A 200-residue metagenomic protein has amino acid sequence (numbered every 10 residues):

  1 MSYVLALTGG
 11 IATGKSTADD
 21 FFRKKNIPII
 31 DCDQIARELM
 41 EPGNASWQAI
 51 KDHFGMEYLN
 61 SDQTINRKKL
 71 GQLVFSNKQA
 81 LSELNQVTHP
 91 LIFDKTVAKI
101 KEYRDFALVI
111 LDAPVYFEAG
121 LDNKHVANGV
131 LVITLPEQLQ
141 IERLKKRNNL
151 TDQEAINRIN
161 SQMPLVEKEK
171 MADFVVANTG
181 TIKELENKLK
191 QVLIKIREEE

Functional and structural regions predicted by a protein language model:
M1-I27, C32-Q34: Walker A (P-loop) phosphate-binding motif
G14, D33, L84, I110 (+3 more regions): Residue-level signal for inorganic ion chemistry
K25, F54, H125-A127, M171-A172: Short, structured coil segments at secondary-structure junctions
P28, Q34, G129, D173-F174: Well-ordered beta-strand positions
Q34-A107: ATP-dependent small-molecule kinase phosphotransfer cores that center on conserved nucleotide phosphate-binding segments
W47-K51, E137-K145, D152, I156: An amphipathic alpha-helix signature
I92-T96, N123-K124, K146-K195: Small-molecule kinase domains that catalyze NTP-dependent phosphoryl transfer to phosphate-bearing small molecules
K95-Y103, V109-K146: ATP-dependent NMP and nucleoside kinases share a basic, alpha-helical "lid"
